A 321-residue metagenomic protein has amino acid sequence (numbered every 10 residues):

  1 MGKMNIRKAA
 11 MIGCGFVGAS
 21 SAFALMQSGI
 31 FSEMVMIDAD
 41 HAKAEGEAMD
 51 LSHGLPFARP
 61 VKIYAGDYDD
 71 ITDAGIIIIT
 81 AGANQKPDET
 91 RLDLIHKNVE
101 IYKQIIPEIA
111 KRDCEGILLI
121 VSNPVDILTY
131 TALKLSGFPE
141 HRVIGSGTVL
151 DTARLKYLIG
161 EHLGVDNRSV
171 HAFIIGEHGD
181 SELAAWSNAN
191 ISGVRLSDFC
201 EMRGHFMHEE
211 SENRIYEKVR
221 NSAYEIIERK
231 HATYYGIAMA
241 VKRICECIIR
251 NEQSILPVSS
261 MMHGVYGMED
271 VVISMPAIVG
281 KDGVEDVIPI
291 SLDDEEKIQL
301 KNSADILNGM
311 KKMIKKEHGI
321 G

Functional and structural regions predicted by a protein language model:
C14-G15: Glycine-rich Rossmann-fold phosphate-binding loop(s) that bind the pyrophosphate of adenine dinucleotide cofactors
G18-A19: N-terminal Rossmann-fold NAD(P) dinucleotide-binding loop
A22, M26: Gly/Ala-rich phosphate-binding loop of Rossmann-like dinucleotide-binding domains, activating on the conserved
Q27-E33, G137-E140: Conserved S-adenosyl-L-methionine
E33, I37-G75, E89, N308-G319: Conserved N-terminal Rossmann-fold NAD(P) cofactor-binding segment
P56-I117: Rossmann-like NAD(P)-binding element
T90-K156: Rossmann-like NAD(P)(H) cofactor-binding subdomain of soluble oxidoreductases
S136-R142, T152-G321: C-terminal substrate-binding/catalytic lobe of Rossmann-fold NAD(P)-dependent dehydrogenases
